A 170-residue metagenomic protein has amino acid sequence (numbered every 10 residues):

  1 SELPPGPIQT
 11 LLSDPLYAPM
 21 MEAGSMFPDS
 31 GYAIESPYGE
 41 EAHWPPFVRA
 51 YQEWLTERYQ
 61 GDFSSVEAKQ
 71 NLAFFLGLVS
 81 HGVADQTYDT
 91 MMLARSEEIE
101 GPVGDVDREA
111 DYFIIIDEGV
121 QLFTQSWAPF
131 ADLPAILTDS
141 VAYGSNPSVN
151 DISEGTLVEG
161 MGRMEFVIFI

Functional and structural regions predicted by a protein language model:
S1-L78, V83-I170: N-terminal leader/auxiliary helical segments
